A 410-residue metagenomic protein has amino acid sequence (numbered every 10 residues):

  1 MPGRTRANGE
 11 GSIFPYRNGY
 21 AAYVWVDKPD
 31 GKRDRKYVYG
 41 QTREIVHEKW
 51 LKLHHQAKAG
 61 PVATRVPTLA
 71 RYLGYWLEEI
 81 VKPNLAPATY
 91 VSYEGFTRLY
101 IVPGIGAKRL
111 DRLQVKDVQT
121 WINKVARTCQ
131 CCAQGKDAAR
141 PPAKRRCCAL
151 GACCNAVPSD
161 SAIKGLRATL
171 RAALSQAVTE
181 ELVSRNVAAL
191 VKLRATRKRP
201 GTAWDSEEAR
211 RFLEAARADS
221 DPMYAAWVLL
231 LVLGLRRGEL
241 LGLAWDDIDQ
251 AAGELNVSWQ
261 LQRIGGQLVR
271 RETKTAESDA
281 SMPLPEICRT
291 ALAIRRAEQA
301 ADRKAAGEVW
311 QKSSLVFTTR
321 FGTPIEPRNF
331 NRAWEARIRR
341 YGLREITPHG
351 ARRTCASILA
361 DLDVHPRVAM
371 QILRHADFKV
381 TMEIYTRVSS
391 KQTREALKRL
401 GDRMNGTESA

Functional and structural regions predicted by a protein language model:
M1-P2, V62, E214, A218 (+10 more regions): C-terminal secondary-structure termini that scaffold catalytic or DNA-interacting sites
M1-Y16: Short N-terminal "domain-start" leader segments that mark the transition from disordered tails or signal peptides into
T5, Q130-C131, R210, E214-Y224 (+5 more regions): Short, basic (Lys/Arg/His-rich) helix/loop patches that form interaction surfaces in the mid-to-C-terminal regions
F14-T120, K124, R295-V316, R320-T323 (+2 more regions): N-terminal DNA-binding module of tyrosine recombinases/phage integrases
D30-R33, K52-A63, G74-A88, R98-P200 (+2 more regions): N-terminal core-binding DNA-recognition domain of tyrosine recombinases/integrases
Q41, A195, R199, L261-R263 (+1 more regions): Catalytic-site neighborhood detector that most strongly recognizes the C-terminal catalytic loop/helix of tyrosine
L69, L73, A86-T89, Y93 (+11 more regions): Hydrophobic (often cysteine-bearing) scaffold residues that line and stabilize catalytic clefts of nucleotide/cofactor
C131-A168, T179-L243, A251, T275-D279 (+4 more regions): Basic, Lys/Arg- and aromatic-enriched nucleic-acid-binding interface segment
